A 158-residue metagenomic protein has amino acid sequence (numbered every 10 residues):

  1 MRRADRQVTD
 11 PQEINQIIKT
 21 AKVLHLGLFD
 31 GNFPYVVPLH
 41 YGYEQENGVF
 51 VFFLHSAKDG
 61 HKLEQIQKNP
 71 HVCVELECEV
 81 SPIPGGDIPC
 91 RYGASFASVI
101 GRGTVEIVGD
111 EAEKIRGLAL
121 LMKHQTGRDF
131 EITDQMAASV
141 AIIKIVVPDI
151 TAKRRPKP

Functional and structural regions predicted by a protein language model:
M1-K19: Extreme N-terminal tail/first-helix region
R2-R3, E79-P158: Charged, gly/pro-rich active-site loop segments
V8-T9, T20-H25, Q125-R128: Short Pro/Gly-enriched beta-strand edge/turn motifs at strand-loop
K19, D59, Q67-V72, K123-G127: Short, intrinsically disordered, mixed-charge
A21-K58: Short beta-strand segments
K22-L24, V37, G48-F50, K68-V72 (+2 more regions): A generic structural signal for short beta-strands and their flanking turns/coil linkers
L28-D30, S56, L76-C78, V147-D149: Short, structured patches in soluble enzyme cores that scaffold and shape functional sites
H61-P84: Helix-adjacent hinge/juxtasegments
